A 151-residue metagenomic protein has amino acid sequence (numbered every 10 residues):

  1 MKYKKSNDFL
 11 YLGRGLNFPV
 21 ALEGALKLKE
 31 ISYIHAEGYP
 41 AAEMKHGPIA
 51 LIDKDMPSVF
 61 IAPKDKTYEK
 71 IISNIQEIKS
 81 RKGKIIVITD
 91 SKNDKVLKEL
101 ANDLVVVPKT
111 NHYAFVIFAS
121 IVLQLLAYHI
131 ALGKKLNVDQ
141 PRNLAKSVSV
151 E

Functional and structural regions predicted by a protein language model:
M1-E151: A SIS-like phosphosugar-recognition module
